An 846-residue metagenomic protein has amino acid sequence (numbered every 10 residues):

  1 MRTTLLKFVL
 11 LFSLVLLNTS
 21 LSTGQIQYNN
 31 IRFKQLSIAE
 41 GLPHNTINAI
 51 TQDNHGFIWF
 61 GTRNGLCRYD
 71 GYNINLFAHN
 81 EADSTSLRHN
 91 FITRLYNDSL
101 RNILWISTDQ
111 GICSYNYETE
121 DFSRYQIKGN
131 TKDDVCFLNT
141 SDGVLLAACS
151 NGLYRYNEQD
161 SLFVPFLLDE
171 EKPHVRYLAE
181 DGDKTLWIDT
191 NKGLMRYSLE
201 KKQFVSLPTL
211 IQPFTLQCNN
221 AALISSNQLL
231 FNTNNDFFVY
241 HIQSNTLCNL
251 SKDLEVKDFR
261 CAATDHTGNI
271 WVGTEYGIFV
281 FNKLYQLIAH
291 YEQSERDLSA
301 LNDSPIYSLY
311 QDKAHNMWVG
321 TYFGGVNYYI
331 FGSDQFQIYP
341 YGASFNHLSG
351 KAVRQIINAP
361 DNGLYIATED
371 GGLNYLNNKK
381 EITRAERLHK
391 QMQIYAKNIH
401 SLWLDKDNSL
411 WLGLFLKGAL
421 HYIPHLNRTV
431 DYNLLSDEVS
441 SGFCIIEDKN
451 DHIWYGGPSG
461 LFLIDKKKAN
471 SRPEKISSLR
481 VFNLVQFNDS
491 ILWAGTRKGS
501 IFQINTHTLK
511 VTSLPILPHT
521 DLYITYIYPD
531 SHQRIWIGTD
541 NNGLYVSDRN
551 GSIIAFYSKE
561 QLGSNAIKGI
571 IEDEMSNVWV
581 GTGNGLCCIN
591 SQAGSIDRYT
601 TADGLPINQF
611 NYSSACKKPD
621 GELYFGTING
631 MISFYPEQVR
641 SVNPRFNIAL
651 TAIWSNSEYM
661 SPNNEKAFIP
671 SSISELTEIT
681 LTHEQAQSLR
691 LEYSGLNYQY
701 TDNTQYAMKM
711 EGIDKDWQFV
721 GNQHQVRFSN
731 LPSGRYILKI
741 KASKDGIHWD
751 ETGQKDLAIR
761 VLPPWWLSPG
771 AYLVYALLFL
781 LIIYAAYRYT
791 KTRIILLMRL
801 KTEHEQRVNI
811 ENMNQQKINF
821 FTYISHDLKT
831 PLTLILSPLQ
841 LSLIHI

Functional and structural regions predicted by a protein language model:
T23-I58, H79-T93, G129-N130, E170-P173 (+15 more regions): Residue-level "micro-hotspots" composed of small/polar
I31-S37, I74-F77, E120-K128, S161-D169 (+10 more regions): Trp- and S/T/G-rich repeat-edge/linker motifs of beta-rich repeat architectures
Q52-H55, N97-R101, N139-D142, E180-D183 (+10 more regions): Residue-level detector of Asp-centered blade-edge/turn motifs that repeat once per structural unit in beta-propeller
F57-W59, I103-W105, L145-L146, L186-W187 (+10 more regions): Conserved beta-propeller blade signature
N64-L66, Q110-C113, N151-Y154, K192-M195 (+10 more regions): Loop/turn residues immediately N-terminal
D70-N73, N116-E120, N157-S161, S198-K202 (+10 more regions): Short loop/turn segments that connect beta-strands within beta-propeller blades
S84, S99, F122, D160-S161 (+13 more regions): Coil residues (strongly favoring Ser/Thr
R799-L843: Primarily the dimerization/phosphotransfer
